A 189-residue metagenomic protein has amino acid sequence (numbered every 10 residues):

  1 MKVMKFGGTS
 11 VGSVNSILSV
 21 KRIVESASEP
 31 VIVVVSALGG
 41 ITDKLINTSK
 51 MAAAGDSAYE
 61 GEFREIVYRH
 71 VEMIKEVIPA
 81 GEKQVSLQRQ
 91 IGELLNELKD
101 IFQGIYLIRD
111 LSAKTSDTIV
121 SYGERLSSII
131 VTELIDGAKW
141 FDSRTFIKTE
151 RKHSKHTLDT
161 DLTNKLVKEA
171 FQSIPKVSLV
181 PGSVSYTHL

Functional and structural regions predicted by a protein language model:
M1-L189: Nucleotide/pyrophosphate-binding catalytic subdomain
